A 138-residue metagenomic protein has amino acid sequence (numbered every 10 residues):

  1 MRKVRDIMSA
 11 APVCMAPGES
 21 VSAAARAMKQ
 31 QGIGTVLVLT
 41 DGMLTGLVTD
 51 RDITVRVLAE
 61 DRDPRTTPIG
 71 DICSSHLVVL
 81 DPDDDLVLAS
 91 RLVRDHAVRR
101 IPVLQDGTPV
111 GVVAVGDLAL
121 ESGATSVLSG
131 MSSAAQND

Functional and structural regions predicted by a protein language model:
M1-A11, T49-V79, D85-R94, V112-D138: Tandem CBS (Bateman) regulatory domains
I7, A25-A27, T40-G42, E60-R62: Short hydrophobic/aromatic-rich motifs at helix boundaries and adjacent loops
C14-G32, L80-A97, V103-L104: The conserved cystathionine-beta-synthase
M28-Q31, V36-D52, V93, I101-G116: A glycine-centered beta-loop-beta connector
